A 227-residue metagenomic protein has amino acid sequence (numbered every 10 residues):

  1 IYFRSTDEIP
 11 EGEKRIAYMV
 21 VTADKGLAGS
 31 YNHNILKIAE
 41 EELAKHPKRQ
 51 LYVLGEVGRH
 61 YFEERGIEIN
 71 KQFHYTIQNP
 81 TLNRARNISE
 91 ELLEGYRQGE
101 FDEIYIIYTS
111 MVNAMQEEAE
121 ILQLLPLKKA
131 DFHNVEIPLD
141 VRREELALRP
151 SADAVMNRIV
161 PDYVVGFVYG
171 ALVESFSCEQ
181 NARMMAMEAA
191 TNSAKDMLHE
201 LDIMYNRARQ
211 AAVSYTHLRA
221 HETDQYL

Functional and structural regions predicted by a protein language model:
I1-R219: C-terminal beta-strand-loop-alpha-helix "lid" module of Rossmann-like NAD(P)-dependent dehydrogenases
H217-L227: Residue-level detector of conserved catalytic or cofactor/ligand-binding positions in enzyme active sites
